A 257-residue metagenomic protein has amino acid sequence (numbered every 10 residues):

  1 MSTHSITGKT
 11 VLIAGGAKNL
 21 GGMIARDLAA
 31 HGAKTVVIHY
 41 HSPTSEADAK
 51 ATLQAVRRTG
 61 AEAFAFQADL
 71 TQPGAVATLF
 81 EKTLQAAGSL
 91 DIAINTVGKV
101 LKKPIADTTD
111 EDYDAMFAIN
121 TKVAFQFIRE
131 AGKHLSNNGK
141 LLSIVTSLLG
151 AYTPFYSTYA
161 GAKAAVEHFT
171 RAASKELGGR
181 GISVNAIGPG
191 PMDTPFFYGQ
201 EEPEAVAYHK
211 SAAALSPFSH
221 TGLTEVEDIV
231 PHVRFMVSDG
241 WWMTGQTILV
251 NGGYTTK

Functional and structural regions predicted by a protein language model:
T3-V37: Canonical Rossmann dinucleotide-binding motif of NAD(H)/NADP(H)-dependent dehydrogenases/reductases, specifically
A33-A49: Conserved glycine-rich Rossmann-like NAD(P)H-binding loop of the short-chain dehydrogenase/reductase
G88, I128, H134, G222-V250 (+1 more regions): C-terminal substrate-recognition "lid" of short-chain dehydrogenase/reductases
P104-I105, D112-F117, H209-A214: Substrate-binding pocket helix/loop in short-chain dehydrogenase/reductase
K140-A165, T170-G179, P191-M192: Catalytic loop of short-chain dehydrogenase/reductase
G178, S183, M243-G245: Short, small/polar-rich loop/turn modules that mediate ligand/substrate recognition or access, typified
G179, E204-D228: Catalytic Tyr-x(3-8)-Lys segment
